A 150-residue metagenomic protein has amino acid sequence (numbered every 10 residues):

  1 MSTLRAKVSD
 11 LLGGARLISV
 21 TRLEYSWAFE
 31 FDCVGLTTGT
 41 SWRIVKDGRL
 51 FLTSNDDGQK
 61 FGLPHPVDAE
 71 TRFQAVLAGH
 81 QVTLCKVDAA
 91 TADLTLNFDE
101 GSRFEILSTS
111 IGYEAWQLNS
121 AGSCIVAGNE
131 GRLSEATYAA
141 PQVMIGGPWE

Functional and structural regions predicted by a protein language model:
M1-E150: Surface-exposed, interaction-prone regions used to assemble/regulate multi-protein complexes
